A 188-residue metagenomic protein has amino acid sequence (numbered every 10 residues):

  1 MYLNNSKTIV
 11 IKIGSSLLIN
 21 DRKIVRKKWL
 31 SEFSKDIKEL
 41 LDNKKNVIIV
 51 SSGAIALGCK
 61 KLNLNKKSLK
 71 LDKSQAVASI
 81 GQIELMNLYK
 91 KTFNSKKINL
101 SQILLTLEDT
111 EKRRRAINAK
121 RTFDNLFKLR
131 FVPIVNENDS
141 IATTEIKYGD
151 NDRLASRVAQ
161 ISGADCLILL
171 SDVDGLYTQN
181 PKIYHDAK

Functional and structural regions predicted by a protein language model:
M1-K188: Nucleotide/pyrophosphate-binding catalytic subdomain
